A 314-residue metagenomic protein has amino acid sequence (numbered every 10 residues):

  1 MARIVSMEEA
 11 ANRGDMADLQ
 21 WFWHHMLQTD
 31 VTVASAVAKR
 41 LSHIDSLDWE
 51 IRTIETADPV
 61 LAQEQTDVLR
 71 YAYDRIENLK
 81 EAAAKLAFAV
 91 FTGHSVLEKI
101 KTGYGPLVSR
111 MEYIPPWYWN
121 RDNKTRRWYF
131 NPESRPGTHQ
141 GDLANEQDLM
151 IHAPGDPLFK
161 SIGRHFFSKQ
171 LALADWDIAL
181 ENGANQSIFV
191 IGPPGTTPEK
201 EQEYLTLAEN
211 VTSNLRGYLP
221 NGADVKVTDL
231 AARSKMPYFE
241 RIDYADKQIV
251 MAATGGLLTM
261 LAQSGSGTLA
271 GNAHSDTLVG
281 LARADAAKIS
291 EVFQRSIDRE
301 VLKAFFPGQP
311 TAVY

Functional and structural regions predicted by a protein language model:
M1-T32, A36-A38, S42-I44, I54-T212 (+2 more regions): Structured, contiguous alpha/beta core segments that scaffold functional sites
R3, D74-N78, F167, K226 (+5 more regions): Residue-level signal for well-ordered alpha-helical segments
M26, A34-S42, L47-W49, D246 (+2 more regions): A broadly tuned "polar low-complexity/structure-edge" signature
D45-D48, L180-I188, P220-L230, G256-L258 (+2 more regions): Short acidic (Asp/Glu) and glycine-rich catalytic loops that position anionic groups and cofactors
L47-T53, A57, A172, V225 (+3 more regions): A generic structural micro-environment signature that highlights single residues at secondary-structure boundaries
T53, A57, L61, R233-P237 (+5 more regions): Conserved aromatic-histidine-acidic binding/catalytic patches
F88, Y244-Y314: C-terminal helix-loop subdomains that flank or include functional centers
P194-L261: Long, contiguous, structured domain-core segments that constitute the functional module of a protein
